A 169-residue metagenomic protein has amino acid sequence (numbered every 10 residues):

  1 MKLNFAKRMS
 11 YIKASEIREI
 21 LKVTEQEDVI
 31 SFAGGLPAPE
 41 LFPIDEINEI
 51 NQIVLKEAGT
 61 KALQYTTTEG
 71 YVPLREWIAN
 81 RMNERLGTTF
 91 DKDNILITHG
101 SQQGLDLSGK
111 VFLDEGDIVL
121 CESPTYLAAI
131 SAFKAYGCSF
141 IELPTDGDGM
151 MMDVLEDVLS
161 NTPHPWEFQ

Functional and structural regions predicted by a protein language model:
K2-T66, N80: N-terminal "arm"/small-domain region of PLP-dependent enzymes with the aminotransferase-like
L55, K61-Q169: Conserved core of the PLP fold type I
